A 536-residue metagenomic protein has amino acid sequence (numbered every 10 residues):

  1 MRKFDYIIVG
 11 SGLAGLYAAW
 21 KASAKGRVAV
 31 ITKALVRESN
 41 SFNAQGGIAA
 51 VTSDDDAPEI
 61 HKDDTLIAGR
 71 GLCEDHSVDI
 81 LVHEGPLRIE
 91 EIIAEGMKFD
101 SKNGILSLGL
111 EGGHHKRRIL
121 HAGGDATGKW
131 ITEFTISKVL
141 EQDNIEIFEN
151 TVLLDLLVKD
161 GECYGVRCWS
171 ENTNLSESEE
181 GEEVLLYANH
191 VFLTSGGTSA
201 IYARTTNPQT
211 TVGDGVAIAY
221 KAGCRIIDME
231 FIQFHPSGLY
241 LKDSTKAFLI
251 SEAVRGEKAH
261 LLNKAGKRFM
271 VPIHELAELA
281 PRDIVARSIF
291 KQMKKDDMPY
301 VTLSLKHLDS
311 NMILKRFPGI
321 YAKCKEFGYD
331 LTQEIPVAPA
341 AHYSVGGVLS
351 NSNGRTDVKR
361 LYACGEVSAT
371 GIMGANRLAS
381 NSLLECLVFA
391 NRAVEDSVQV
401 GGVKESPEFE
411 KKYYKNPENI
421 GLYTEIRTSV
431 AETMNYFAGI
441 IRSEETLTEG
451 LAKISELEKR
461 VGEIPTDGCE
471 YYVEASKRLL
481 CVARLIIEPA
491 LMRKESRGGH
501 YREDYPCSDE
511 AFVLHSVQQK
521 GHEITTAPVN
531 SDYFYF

Functional and structural regions predicted by a protein language model:
M1-F4, K21, V36, A44-A49 (+8 more regions): Glycine- and aromatic-enriched mobile tails/lids
R2-F4, E179-H190, D357-V358: Core beta-strand elements of the Rossmann-like FAD/NAD(P) dinucleotide-binding domain in flavoenzyme oxidoreductases
Y6-V30: N-terminal Rossmann-like FAD-binding beta1-loop-alpha1 element of flavoenzymes
A24-Q45, D54: Glycine-rich FAD pyrophosphate-binding loop
A49-L81: Glycine-rich active-site loop/strand segments that organize a redox cofactor
I93-L175, Y187, T194, G238-L241 (+1 more regions): Conserved redox-cofactor binding core of oxidoreductases
H190-S244, F248, K294-K295, N381-R392: Glycine-rich loop(s) and the adjacent beta-strand/alpha-helix scaffold that form part
I218, C224-L331, P336, D396-V400: An anion/pyrophosphate-binding glycine-rich loop and adjacent beta-alpha core in soluble alpha-beta enzymes
